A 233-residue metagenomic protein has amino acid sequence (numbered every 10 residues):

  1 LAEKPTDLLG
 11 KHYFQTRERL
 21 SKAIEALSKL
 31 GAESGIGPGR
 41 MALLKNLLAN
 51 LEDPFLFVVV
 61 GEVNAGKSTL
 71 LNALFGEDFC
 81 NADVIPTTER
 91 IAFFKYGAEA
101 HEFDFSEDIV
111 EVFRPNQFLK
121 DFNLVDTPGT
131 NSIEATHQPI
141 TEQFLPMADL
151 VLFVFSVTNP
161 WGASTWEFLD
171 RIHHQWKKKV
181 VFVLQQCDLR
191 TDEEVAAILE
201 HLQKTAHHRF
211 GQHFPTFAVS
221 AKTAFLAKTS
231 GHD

Functional and structural regions predicted by a protein language model:
L1-T127: Conserved G1/Walker A P-loop phosphate-binding module
I36-R40, P86, S132-H137, S164: Short secondary-structure boundary/capping elements
V59, F153, F182-V183, A218: Structural beta-sheet core signal
A73, I140-Q143, M147, S164-R171 (+2 more regions): Alpha-helical scaffold elements adjacent to nucleotide-binding pockets in ATP/GTP-utilizing enzyme cores
T87-I91, K120-D121, P146-V151, Q175-V180 (+1 more regions): Short glycine-/polar-rich loops that comprise or flank the Walker A/P-loop and associated switch/sensor motifs
A98-A100, G129-N131, T158-P160, Q186-R190 (+1 more regions): Conserved nucleotide-binding/hydrolysis micro-motifs of P-loop NTPases
A135-N159, D170-V181: Inter-motif core of Ras-like GTPase G domains
D188-D233: Canonical P-loop GTPase G-domain recognition
